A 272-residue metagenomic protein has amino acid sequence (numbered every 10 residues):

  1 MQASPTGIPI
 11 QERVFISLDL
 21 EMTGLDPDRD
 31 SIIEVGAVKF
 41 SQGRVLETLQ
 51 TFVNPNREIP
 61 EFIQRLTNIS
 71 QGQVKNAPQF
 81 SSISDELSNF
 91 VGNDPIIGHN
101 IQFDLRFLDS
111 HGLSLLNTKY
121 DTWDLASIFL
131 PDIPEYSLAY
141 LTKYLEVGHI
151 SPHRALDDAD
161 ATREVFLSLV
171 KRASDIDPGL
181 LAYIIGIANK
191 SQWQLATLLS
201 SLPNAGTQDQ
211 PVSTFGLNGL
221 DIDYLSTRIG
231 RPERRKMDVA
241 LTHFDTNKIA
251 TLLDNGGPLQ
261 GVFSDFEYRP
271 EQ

Functional and structural regions predicted by a protein language model:
M1-G7, L167-T246: Acidic two-metal-ion nuclease catalytic site recognized across multiple nuclease folds, prominently DnaQ/RNase D-T
M1-T118, P131-H153: Conserved non-catalytic scaffold segment of RNase H-like nuclease domains
S84, E135-L138, P178, T246 (+2 more regions): Alpha-helix initiation and N-capping motif
P95-H111, I133-L202: Acidic, Mg2+-coordinating catalytic module of metal-dependent nucleases/exonucleases that use a two-metal-ion mechanism
L241-Q272: Conserved pre-motif I regulatory segment
